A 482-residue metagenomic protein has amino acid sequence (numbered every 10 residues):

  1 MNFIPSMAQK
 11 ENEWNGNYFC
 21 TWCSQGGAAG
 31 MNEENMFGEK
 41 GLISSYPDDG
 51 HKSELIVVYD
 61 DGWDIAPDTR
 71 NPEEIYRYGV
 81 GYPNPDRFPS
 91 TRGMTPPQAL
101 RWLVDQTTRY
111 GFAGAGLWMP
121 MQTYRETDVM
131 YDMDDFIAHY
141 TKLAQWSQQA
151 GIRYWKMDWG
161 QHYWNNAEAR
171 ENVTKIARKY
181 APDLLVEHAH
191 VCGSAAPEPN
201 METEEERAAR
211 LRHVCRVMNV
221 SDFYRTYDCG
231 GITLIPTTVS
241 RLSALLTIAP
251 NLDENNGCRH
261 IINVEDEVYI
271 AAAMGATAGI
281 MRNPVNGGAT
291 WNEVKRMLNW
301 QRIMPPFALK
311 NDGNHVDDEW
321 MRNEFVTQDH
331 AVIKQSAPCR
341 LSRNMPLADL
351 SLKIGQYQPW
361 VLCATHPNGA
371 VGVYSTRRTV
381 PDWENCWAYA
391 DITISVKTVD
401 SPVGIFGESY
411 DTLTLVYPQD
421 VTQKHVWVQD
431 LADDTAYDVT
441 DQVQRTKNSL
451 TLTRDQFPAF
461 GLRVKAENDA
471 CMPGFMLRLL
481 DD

Functional and structural regions predicted by a protein language model:
M1, F475-D482: Short, hydrophobic/aromatic-enriched beta-strand segments in well-ordered soluble domains
M1, W14-C20, W164-A459, V464-P473: Active-site-proximal substrate-binding groove within the catalytic cores of carbohydrate-active enzymes
M1-P5, Q9-K10: Extended acidic/polar, glycine-enriched regions that form or flank non-catalytic beta-rich accessory modules
I4, E39-P47, L103-T108, S147 (+3 more regions): Hydrophobic, Leu/Ile/Phe/Ala-enriched alpha-helical segments that form helix-helix packing faces
A8, Q161, H260: Solvent-exposed loop and edge beta-strand segments that line ligand/cofactor-binding and catalytic clefts
N12, G50-K52, V264: Short, surface-exposed loop/turn motifs at beta-strand boundaries within globular domains
F19-A167: Aromatic-lined carbohydrate-binding/catalytic grooves of carbohydrate-active enzymes
